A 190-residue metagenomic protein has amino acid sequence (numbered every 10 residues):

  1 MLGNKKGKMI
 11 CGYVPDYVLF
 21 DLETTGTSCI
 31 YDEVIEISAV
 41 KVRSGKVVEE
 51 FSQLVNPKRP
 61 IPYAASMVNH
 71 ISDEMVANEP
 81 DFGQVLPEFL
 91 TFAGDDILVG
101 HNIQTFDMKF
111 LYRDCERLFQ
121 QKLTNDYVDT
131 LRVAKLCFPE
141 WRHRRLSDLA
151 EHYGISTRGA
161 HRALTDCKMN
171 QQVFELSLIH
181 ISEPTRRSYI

Functional and structural regions predicted by a protein language model:
M1-N125, P139-H161: Conserved non-catalytic scaffold segment of RNase H-like nuclease domains
D21-E23, D107, D129, D166 (+1 more regions): Acidic active-site catalytic centers that drive phospho-/nucleotidyl reactions and related ester hydrolyses
Q84, V133, C167-K168: Short secondary-structure boundary/hinge segments and terminal tails
T124-A134: A short, structured active-site edge motif that brings together acidic residues
C137, L176-S177: Change "in soluble alpha/beta enzymes" to "in soluble alpha/beta proteins
R162-E175: Acidic, divalent-metal-coordinating active-site segment for phosphoryl/phosphodiester hydrolysis, typified by short
I179-I190: Single conserved hydrophobic/aromatic residue that forms the stacking wall/gate of nucleotide- or nucleobase-binding
